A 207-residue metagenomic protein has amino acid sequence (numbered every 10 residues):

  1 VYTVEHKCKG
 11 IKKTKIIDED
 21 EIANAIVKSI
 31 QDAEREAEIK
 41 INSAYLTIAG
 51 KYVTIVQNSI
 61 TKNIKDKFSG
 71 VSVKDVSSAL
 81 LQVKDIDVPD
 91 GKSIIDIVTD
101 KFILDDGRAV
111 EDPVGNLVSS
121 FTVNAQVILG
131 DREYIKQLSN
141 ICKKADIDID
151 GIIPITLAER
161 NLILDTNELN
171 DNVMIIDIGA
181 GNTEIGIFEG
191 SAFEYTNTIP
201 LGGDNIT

Functional and structural regions predicted by a protein language model:
V1, T183-I187: Short beta-strand scaffold segments in enzyme catalytic cores
V1-A44, I48-I175, A192-E194, G203: Nucleotide/phosphate-binding catalytic cleft detector across ATP-hydrolyzing and phosphate-transferring enzymes
G179-A180: Short, glycine/acidic-enriched loop or turn micro-motifs at the edges of active sites
T198-I199: Short C-terminal beta-strands that terminate individual repeats in beta-propeller domains, predominantly WD40 blades
I206-T207: Catalytic P-loop NTP-binding/switch module of NTPases
